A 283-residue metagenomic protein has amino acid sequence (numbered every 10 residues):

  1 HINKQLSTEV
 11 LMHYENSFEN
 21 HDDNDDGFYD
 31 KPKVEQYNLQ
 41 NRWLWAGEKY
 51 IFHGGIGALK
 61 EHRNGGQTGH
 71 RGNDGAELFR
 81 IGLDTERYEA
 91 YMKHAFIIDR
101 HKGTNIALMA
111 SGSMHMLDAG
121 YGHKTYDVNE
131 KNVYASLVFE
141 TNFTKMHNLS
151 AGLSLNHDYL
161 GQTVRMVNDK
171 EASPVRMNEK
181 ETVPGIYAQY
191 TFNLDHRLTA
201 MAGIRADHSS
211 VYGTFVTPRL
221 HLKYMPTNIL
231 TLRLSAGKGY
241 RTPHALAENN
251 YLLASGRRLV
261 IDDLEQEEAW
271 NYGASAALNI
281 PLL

Functional and structural regions predicted by a protein language model:
H1, E35-N41, I56, E86-M92 (+7 more regions): Hydrophobic, lipid-facing positions within transmembrane beta-strands of outer-membrane proteins
I2, W43-Y50, F96-I98, F139-F143 (+7 more regions): Residue-level signature of outer-membrane beta-barrel architecture
Q5-N24, Q36, G103-G122, L149-N156 (+2 more regions): Surface-exposed extracellular loop regions of Gram-negative outer-membrane beta-barrel proteins
Q5-T8, K49-F52, D99-I106, K145-L149 (+3 more regions): Repeated loop/turn-to-beta-strand initiation elements of outer-membrane beta-barrel proteins
Y14-F18, W45-K49, A58-H62, I98 (+6 more regions): Transmembrane beta-strands of outer-membrane beta-barrel pores
S17-Q40, A46-I106, G112-E130: Flexible loop and strand-edge segments within Gram-negative outer membrane beta-barrel domains
F28-E35, L78-E86, K124-K131, A172-T182 (+3 more regions): Replace "Gram-negative outer membrane beta-barrel proteins" with "bacterial and organellar outer membrane beta-barrel
E77-Y91, M177-E181, H221, M225 (+2 more regions): Outer-membrane beta-barrel signature, preferentially recognizing the C-terminal barrel domain of Gram-negative
